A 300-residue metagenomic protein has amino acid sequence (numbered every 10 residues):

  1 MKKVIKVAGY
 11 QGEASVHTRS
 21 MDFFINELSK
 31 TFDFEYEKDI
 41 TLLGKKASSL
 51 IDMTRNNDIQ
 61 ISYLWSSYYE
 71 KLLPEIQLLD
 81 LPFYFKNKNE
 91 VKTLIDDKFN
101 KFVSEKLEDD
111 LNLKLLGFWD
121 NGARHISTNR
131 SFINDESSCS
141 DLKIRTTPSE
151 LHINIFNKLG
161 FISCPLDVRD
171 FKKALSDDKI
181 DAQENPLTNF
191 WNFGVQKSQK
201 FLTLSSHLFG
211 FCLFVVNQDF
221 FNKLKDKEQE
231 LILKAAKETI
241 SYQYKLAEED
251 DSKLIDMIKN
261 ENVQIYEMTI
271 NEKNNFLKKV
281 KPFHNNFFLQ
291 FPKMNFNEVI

Functional and structural regions predicted by a protein language model:
M1-K88, E108-D109, L113-I300: N-terminal secretory/targeting leader peptides
K86-L107: A gly/proline- and charged-residue-enriched helix-loop-helix capping module
